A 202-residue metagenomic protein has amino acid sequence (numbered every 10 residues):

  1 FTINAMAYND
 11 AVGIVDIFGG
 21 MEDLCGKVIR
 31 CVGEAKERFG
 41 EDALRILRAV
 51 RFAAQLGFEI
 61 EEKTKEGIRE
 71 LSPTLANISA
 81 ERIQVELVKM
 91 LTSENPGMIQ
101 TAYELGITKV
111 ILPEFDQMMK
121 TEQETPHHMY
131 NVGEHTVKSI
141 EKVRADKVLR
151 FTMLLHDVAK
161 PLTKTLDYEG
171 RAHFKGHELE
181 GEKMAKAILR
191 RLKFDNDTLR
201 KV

Functional and structural regions predicted by a protein language model:
F1-L154, V158-G176, E180-R200: Glycine- and charge-enriched loop/helix tracts that form the active or gating conduit in phosphate/cation-handling
